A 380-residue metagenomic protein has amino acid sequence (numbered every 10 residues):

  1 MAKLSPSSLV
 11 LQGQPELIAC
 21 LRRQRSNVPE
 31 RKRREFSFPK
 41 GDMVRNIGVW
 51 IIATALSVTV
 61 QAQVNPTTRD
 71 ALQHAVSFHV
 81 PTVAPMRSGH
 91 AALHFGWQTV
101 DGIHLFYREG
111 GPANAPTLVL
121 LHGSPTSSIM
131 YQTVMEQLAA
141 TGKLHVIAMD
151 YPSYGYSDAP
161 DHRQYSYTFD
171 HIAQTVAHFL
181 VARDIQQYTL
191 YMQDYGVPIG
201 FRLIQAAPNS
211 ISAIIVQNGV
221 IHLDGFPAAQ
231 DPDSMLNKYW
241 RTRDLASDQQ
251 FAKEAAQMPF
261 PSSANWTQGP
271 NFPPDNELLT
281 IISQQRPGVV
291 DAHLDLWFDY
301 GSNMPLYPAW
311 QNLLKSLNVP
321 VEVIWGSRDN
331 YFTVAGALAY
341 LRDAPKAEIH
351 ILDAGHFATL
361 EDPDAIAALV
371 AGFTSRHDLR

Functional and structural regions predicted by a protein language model:
G48-T59: Bacterial N-terminal signal peptides
V64-H94, G102-L105, G110, T117 (+7 more regions): Flexible "cap/lid" subdomain of the alpha/beta-hydrolase fold that forms the substrate-access gate
A115-H122: Short beta-strand element of the alpha/beta-hydrolase
H122-S124, M192-Q193: Conserved alpha/beta-hydrolase "nucleophile elbow" surrounding the catalytic nucleophile
S124-M135: The serine-hydrolase catalytic nucleophile loop
V134-L144, A182: A short, Lys/Arg-enriched amphipathic alpha-helix followed by its capping loop at the start of a domain
A354-A367: Catalytic histidine-centered segment of alpha/beta-hydrolase-like enzymes
